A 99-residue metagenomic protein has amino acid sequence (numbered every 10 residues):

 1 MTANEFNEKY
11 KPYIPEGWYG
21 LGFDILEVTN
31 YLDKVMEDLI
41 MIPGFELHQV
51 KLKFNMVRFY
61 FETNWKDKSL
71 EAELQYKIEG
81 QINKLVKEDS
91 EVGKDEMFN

Functional and structural regions predicted by a protein language model:
M1-Q81: Long, charged N-terminal interaction/targeting segments
S69-N99: Cys/His-clustered metal-coordination modules, chiefly Zn-binding fingers
